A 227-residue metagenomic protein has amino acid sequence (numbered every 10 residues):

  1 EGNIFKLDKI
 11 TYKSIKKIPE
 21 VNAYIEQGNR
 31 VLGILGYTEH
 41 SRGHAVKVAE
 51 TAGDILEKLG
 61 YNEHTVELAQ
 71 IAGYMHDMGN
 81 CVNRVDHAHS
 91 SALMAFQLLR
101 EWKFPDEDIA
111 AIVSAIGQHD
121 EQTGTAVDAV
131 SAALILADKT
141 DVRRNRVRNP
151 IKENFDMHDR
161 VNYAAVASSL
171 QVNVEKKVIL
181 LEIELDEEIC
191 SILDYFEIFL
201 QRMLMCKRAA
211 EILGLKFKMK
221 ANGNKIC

Functional and structural regions predicted by a protein language model:
E1-H87, L98: Acidic/His-rich, divalent-metal-binding segments that scaffold phosphate/diphosphate chemistry
T11, P105-S168: Histidine/acidic-rich helix-loop-helix segments that form or flank divalent-metal centers in metalloenzyme catalytic
Y37-H40, T125, I198: Non-transmembrane, amphipathic alpha-helical segments
L59, W102-D106: Inter-helical turn/loop segments and adjacent helix faces that build the functional surface of alpha-helical bundle
A69, G73, S90, I116 (+1 more regions): Short alpha-helical catalytic segment bearing the HExxH-like zincin motif of zinc-dependent metalloproteases
D86-F96, D106: Post-HEXXH active-site segment of zinc metalloproteases
D141-C227: Terminal helices and disordered tails flanking the catalytic cores of nucleotide-processing hydrolases
